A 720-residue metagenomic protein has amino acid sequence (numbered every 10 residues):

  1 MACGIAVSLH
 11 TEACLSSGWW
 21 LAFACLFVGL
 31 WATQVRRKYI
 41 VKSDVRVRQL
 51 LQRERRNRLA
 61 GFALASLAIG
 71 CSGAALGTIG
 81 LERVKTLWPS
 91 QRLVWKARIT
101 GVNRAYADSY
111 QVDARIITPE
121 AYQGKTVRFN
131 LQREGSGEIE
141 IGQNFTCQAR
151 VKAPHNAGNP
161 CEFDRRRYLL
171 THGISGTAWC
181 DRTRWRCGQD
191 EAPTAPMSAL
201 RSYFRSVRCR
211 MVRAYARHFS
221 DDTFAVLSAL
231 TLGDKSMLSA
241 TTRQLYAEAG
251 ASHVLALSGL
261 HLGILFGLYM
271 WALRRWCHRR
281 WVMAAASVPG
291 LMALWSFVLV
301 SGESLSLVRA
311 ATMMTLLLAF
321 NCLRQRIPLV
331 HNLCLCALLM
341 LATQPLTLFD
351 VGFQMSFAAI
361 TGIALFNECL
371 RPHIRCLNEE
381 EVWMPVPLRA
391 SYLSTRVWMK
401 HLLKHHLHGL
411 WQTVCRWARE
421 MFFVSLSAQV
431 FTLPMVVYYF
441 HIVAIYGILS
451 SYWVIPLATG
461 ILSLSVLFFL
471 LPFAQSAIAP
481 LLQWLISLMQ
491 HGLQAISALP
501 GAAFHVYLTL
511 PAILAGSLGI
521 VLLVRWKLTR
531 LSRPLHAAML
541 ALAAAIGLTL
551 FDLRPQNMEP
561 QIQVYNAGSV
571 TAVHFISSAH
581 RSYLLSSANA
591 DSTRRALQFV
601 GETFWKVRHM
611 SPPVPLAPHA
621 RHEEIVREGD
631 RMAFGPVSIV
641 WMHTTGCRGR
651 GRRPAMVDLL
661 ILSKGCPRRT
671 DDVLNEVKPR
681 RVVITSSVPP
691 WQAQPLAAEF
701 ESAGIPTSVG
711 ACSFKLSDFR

Functional and structural regions predicted by a protein language model:
G4, A97, A149, L230 (+8 more regions): Divalent metal-coordination and catalytic microenvironments
A6-S16: Short, hydrophobic transmembrane alpha-helix segments
W19-V35, S66-G73, I513-R525, A541-L548: Hydrophobic core of alpha-helical transmembrane segments in multi-pass integral membrane proteins
Y39, V45, A178, D234 (+3 more regions): Hydrophobic alpha-helical transmembrane segments in multi-pass membrane proteins
I40-H253, P612-R627, C647-R650, D672 (+3 more regions): Membrane-interface helix/helix-cap signal primarily in integral membrane proteins
R115-A121, G135-Q143, Q148, Y168 (+3 more regions): Non-globular, low-confidence helical/coil segments that flank catalytic cores
R186-Y203, E248, L410, V437-L449 (+2 more regions): Membrane-interface amphipathic/re-entrant loop segments adjacent to transmembrane helices in multi-pass membrane
